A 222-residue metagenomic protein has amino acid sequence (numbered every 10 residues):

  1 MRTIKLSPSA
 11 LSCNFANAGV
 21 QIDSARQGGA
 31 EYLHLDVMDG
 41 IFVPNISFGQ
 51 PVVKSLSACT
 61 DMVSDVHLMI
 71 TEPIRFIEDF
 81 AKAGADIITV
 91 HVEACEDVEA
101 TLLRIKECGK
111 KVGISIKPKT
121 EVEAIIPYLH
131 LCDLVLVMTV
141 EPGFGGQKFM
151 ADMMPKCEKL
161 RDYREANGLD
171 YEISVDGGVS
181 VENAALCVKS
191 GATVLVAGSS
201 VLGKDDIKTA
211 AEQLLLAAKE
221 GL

Functional and structural regions predicted by a protein language model:
M1-T89, C95-D97, R104, V112 (+8 more regions): Conserved N-terminal beta1-alpha1 strand-loop-helix module at the mouth
K5, S115, L136-T139, S174 (+1 more regions): Conserved beta-strand segments that form the floor/walls of ligand-binding pockets within enzyme and binding domains
H34, S174-V175: Generic enzyme active-site microenvironment
A83, C108, S190: Conserved dinucleotide-binding and phosphotransfer motif residues
D86-E93, V188-A197: Short, electropositive alpha-helical surface patch
V92-C95, K117-K119, V140-F144, S199-G203: Short, acidic/turn-prone active-site loops that include or flank metal/cofactor- and phosphate-binding residues
K119-E121, S180: Short acidic loop-to-helix transition motifs that present clustered carboxylates
G178-S190: Acidic, divalent-metal-coordinating active-site segment for phosphoryl/phosphodiester hydrolysis, typified by short
